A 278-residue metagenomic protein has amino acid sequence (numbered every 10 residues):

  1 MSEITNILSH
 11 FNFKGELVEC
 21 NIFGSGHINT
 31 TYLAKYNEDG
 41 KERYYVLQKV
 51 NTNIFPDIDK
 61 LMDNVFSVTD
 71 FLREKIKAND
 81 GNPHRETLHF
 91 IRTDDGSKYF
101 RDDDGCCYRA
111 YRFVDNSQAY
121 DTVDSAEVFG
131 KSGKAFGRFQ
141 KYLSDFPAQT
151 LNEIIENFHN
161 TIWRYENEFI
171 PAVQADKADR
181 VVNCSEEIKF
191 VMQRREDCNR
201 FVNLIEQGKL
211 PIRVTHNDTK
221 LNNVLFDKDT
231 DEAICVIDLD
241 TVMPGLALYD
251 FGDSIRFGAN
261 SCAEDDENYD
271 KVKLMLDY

Functional and structural regions predicted by a protein language model:
M1-N21, V68, L72: Juxta-kinase regulatory segment immediately upstream of eukaryotic protein kinase catalytic domains
F13-E38: ATP-binding glycine-rich phosphate-binding loop
N21-S25, V46-D59, V114-K134, D145-H216 (+1 more regions): ATP-dependent phospho-/nucleotidyl transfer catalytic cores
T31-L33, A110, V214: Conserved hydrophobic/aromatic beta-strand scaffold that supports enzyme active sites
K35-Y44, D231-E232: Active-site beta-strand-loop-beta-strand hairpin of nuclease catalytic cores that positions key catalytic residues
K41-N64, D70-T150: ATP-binding pocket architecture of kinase catalytic cores
N222-N260: Catalytic activation segment of kinase domains across protein kinase-like and atypical kinase folds
L248-Y278: Active-site activation/catalytic loop segments of kinase-like enzymes and analogous catalytic loops in related
